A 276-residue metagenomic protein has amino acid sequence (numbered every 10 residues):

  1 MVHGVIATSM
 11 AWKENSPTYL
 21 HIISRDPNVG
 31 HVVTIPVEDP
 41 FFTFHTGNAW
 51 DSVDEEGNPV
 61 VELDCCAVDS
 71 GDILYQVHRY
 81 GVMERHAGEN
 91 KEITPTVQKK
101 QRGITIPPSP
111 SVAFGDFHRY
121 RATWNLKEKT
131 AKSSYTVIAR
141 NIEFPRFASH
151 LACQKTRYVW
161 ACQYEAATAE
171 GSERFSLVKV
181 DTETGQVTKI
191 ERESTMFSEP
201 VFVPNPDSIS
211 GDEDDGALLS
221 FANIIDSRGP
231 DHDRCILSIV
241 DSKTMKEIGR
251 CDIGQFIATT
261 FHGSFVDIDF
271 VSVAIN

Functional and structural regions predicted by a protein language model:
M1-N276: Beta-propeller domains
